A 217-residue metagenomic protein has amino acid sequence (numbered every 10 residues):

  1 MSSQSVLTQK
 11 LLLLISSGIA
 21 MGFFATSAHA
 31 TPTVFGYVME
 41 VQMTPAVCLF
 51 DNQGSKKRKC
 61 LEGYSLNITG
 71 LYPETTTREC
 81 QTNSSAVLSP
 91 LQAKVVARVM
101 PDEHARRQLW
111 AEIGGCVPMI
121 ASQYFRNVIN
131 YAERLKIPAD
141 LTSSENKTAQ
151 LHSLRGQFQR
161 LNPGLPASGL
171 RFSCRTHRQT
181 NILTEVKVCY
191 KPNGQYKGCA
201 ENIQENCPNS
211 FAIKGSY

Functional and structural regions predicted by a protein language model:
M1-T8: N-terminal secretory signal peptides that target proteins for export/translocation
K10-F23: Bacterial N-terminal signal peptides
F24-A30: Sec/Tat signal peptide C-region and signal peptidase I cleavage site
P32, Y37-E40, L49-Y217: Domain-level detector of nuclease and nuclease-like folds in predominantly extracellular/periplasmic contexts
Q42-T44: Acidic, metal-ligating active-site segments
